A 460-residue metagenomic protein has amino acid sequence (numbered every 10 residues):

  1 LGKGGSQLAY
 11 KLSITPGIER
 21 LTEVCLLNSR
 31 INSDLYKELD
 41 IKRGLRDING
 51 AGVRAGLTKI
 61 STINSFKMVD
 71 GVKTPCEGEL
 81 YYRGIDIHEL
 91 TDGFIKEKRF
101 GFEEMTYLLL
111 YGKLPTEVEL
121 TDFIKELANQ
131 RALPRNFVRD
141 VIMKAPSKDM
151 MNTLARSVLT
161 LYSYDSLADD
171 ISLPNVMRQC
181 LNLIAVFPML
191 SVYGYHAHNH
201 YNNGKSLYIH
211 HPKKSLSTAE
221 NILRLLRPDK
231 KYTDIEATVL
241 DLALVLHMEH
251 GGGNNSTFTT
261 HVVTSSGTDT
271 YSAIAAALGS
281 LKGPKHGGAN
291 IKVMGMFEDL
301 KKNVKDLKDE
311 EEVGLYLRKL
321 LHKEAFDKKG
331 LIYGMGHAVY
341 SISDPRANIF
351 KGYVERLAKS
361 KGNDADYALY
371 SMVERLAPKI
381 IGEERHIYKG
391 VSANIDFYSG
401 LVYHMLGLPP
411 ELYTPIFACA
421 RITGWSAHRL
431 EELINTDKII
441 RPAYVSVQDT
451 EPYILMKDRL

Functional and structural regions predicted by a protein language model:
G2-L460: Non-transmembrane, aqueous-exposed alpha-helical and coiled segments at domain scale
